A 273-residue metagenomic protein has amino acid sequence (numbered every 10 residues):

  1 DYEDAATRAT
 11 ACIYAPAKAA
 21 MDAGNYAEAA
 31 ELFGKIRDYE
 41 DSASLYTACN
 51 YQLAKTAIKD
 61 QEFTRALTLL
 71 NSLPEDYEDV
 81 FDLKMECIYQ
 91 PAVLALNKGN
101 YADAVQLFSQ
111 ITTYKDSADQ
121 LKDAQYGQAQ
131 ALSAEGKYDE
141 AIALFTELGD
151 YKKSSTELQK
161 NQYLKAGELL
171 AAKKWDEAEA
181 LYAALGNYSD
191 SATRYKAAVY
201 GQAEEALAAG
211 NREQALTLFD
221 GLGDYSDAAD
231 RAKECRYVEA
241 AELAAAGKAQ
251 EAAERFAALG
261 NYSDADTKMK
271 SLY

Functional and structural regions predicted by a protein language model:
D1-R8, F33-L45, L70-L83, F108-Q120 (+4 more regions): Short solvent-exposed coil/turn linkers within tandem alpha-helical repeat scaffolds
